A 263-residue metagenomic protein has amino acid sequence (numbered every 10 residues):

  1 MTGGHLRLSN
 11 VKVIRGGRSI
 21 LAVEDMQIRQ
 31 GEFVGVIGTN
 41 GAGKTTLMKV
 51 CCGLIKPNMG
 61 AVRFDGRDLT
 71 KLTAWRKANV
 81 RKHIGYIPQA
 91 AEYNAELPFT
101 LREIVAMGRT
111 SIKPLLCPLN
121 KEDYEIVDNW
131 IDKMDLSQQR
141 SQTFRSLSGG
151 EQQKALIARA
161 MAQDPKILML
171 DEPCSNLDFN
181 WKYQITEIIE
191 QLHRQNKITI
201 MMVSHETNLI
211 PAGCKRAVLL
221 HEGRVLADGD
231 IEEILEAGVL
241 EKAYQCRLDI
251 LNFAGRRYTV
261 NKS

Functional and structural regions predicted by a protein language model:
C52: Helix-to-loop junction immediately C-terminal to a conserved catalytic motif
G60-K71, V80: Conserved ABC transporter NBD signature motif
A106, K121-Q139: Conserved ABC ATPase "signature" region
T143-L147, E151: Conserved ABC ATPase signature
D164: Conserved catalytic motifs of ABC-family nucleotide-binding domains
L168-D171: Catalytic Walker B motif of ABC-type/P-loop ATPase nucleotide-binding domains
A243-S263: ABC ATPase nucleotide-binding domains
